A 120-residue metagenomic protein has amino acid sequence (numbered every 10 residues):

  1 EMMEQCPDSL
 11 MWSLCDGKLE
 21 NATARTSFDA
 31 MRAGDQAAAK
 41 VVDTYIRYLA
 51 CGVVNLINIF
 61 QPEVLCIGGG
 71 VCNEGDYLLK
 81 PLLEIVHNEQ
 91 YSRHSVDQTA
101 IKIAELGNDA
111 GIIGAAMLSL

Functional and structural regions predicted by a protein language model:
E1-L120: ATP-binding/phosphotransfer module of carbohydrate and carboxylate kinases, centering on a glycine-rich
